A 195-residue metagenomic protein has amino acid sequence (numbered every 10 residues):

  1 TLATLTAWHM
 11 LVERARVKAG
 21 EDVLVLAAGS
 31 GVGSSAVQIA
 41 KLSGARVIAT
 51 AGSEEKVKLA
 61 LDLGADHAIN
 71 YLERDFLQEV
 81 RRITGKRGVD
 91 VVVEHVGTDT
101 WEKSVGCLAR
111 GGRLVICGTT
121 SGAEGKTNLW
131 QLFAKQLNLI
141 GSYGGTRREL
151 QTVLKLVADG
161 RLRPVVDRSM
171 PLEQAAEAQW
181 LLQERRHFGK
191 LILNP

Functional and structural regions predicted by a protein language model:
T1-R74: Mid-domain Rossmann-like dinucleotide-binding core that forms the NAD(H)/NADP(H) cofactor-binding site
A7, A175-A178: Non-catalytic, hydrophobic alpha-helical segments
A19-E21, V89, G111: Phosphate-coordination loops involved in phosphoryl transfer and adenosine-cofactor binding
L24, V92-V93: N-terminal Rossmann-like NAD(P) cofactor-binding module of classical short-chain dehydrogenase/reductase
S43, A51-E54, A60, H95-V165 (+2 more regions): Glycine-rich phosphate-binding loop and adjacent beta-alpha segment of Rossmann(oid) nucleotide-cofactor-binding
F76-K86: Short amphipathic alpha-helix with an adjacent loop that forms part of the alpha/beta core around
K86, R161-V165, E177-P195: C-terminal capping/lid region of NAD(P)-dependent oxidoreductase domains
